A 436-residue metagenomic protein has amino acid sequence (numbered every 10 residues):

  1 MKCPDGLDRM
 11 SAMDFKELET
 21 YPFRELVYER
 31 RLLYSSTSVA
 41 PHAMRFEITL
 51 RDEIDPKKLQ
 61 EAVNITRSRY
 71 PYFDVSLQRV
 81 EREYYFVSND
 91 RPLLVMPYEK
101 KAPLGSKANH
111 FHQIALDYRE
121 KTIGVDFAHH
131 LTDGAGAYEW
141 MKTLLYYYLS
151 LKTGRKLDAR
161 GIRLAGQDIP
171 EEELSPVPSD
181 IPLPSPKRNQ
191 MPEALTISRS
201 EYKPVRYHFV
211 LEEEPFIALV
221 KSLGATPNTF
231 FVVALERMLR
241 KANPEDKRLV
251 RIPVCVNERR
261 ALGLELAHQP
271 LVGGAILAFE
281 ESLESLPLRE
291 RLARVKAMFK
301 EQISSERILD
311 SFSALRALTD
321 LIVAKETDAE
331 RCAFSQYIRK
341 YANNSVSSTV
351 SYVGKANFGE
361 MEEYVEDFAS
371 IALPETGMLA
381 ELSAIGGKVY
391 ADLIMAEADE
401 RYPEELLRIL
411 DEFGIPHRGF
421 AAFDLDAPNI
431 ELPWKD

Functional and structural regions predicted by a protein language model:
G6-E29, L131-E139, T143-A218, L410-D436: Non-catalytic, low-complexity flexible loops and terminal extensions
G6-E83, N89-L116, K241-D436: Acyl-thioester-dependent acyl-group transfer interface
R51-Y70, A128-K142, H208-P244, A391-L393 (+1 more regions): Acyl activation and transfer enzymes in specialized metabolism, enriched for ANL adenylate-forming modules
P103, A108-L151, R160-E173, S383-Y402: Histidine-centered acyl-transfer/condensation active-site motif and its immediate structural neighborhood
I123, P227-N228, L249-V250: Alpha-helical scaffolds flanking conserved acidic
I123-F127, F231, C255: Beta-strand elements within well-structured catalytic alpha/beta cores of enzymes that handle phosphate/sulfate esters
